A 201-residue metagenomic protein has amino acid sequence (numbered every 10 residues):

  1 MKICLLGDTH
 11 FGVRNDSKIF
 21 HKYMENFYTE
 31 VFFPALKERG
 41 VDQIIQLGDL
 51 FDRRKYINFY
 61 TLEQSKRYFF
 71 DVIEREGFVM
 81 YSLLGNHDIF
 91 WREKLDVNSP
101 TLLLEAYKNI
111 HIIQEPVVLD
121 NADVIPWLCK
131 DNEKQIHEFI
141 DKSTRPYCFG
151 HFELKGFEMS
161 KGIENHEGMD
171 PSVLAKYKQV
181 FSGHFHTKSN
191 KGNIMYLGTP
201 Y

Functional and structural regions predicted by a protein language model:
M1-R67, I136-R145: N-terminal active-site segment of His-dependent metallophosphoesterases
I3-L5, I45, V124, Y147-H151 (+1 more regions): Structural motif
D8, G48-D49, G85-N86, H151 (+2 more regions): Active-site glycine-centered loops adjacent to acidic/histidine catalytic or metal-binding residues that shape
N15-S17, G48-F69, L84-Y107, E167 (+1 more regions): Metal-dependent catalytic neighborhoods of phosphoester/phosphodiester hydrolases
R75-M80, K176-K178: A short helix->loop->beta-strand "cap" motif at the edges of active sites that frequently abuts
K108-H111, N121-A122, R145-P146, G162 (+1 more regions): Active-site regions of enzymes building and remodeling cell-envelope glycoconjugates
P116-S172: Binuclear metal-dependent hydrolase catalytic cores centered on His/Asp/Glu-rich metal-binding motifs
L154, S160-Y201: Conserved beta-sheet core of the metallophosphoesterase superfamily
